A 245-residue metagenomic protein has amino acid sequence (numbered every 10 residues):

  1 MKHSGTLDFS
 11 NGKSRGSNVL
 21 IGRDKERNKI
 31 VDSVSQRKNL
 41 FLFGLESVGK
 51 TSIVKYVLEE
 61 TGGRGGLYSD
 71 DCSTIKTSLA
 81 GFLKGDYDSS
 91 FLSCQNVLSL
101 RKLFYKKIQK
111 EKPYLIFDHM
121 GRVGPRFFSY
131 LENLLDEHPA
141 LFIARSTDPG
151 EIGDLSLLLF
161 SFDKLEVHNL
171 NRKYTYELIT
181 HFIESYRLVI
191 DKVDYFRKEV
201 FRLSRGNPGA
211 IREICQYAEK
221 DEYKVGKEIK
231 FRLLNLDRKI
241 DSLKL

Functional and structural regions predicted by a protein language model:
M1-R37, Q109, K227-L245: A short, basic N-terminal segment
F9-S10, G66, S73-Q95: Conserved NTP-binding/hydrolysis module of P-loop NTPases
Q36-K55: Walker A/P-loop nucleotide-binding motif
F41, I53, H168, K173 (+1 more regions): C-terminal alpha-helical "lid" subdomain
E60-L67: Post-Walker A helix-loop "phosphate-sensing" segment adjacent to the P-loop in P-loop NTPases
L83-P125: Central P-loop NTPase core of STAND/AAA+ ATPases
F117, R122-L157, S161-K164: Sensor-1/coupling segment of RecA-like P-loop NTPase cores
L158-S161, K173, E177-R187: Conserved AAA+ ATPase "sensor/coupling" helix adjacent to the nucleotide-binding pocket
